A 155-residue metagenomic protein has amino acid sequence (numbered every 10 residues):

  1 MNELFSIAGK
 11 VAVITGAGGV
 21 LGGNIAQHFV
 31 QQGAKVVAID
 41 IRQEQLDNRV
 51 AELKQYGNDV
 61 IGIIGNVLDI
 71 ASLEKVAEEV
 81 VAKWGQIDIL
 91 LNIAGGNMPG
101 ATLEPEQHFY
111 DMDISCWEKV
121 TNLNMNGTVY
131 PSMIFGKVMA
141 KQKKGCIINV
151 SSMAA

Functional and structural regions predicted by a protein language model:
F5-V37: Canonical Rossmann dinucleotide-binding motif of NAD(H)/NADP(H)-dependent dehydrogenases/reductases, specifically
I7, Y56-D59, E79-N92, M98 (+1 more regions): A glycine-rich helix->loop->beta "capping" turn within Rossmann-like NAD(P)(H)-dependent oxidoreductase domains
Q32-N48: Conserved glycine-rich Rossmann-like NAD(P)H-binding loop of the short-chain dehydrogenase/reductase
Q43-E44, I64-V76, I114: The beta1-alpha1 cofactor-binding region of Rossmann-like NAD(H)/NADP(H)-dependent oxidoreductases
K75-A82, A101-D111, S115-N122: Active-site Tyr-X3-Lys motif and surrounding loop/helix of classical short-chain dehydrogenase/reductase
D88, G96, Y110-V129, K144 (+1 more regions): Catalytic Tyr-X3-Lys loop
S132-M133: A short, exposed helix-loop element centered on a Lys and neighboring polar residues
S152: Residue(s) in the substrate-gating loop at a strand-loop-helix junction that position the organic substrate next
